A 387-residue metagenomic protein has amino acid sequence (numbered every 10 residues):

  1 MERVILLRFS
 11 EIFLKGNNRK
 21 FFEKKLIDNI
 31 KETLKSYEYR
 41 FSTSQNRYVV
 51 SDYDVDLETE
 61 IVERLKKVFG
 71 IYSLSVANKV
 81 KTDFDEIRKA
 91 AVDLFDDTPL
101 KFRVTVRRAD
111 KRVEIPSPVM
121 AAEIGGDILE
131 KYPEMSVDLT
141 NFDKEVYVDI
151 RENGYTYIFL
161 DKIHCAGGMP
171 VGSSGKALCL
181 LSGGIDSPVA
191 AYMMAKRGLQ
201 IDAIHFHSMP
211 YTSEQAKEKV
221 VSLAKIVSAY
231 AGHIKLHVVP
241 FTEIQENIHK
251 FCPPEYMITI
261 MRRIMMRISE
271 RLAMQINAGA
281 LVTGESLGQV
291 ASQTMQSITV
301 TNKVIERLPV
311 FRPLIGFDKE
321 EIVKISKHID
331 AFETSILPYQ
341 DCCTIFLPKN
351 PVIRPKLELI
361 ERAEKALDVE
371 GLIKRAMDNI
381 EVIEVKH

Functional and structural regions predicted by a protein language model:
M1-L178, P188-I234, V352-L357, R362-K365 (+1 more regions): RNA-binding accessory domains that recognize and position tRNA/RNA substrates
E2-V4, H233, A278, R307 (+2 more regions): Active-site lining segments that contact anionic ligands and/or coordinate catalytic metals
L14, V68-A77, R112-V113, H207-R271 (+2 more regions): ATP-dependent adenylate-handling ligase core
E123-I128, K162, A166-S174, F241 (+4 more regions): Active-site adenylate/phosphate-handling loop in enzymes that bind or generate adenylated species
G184: Conserved G/P- and acidic residue-centered "switch" motifs that form tight phosphate/ATP-binding loops in soluble
I204-F206, V239-T242, T283-G284, P313 (+2 more regions): Generic beta-strand/beta-sheet core signal
E333, L337-H387: The feature marks non-catalytic terminal segments
